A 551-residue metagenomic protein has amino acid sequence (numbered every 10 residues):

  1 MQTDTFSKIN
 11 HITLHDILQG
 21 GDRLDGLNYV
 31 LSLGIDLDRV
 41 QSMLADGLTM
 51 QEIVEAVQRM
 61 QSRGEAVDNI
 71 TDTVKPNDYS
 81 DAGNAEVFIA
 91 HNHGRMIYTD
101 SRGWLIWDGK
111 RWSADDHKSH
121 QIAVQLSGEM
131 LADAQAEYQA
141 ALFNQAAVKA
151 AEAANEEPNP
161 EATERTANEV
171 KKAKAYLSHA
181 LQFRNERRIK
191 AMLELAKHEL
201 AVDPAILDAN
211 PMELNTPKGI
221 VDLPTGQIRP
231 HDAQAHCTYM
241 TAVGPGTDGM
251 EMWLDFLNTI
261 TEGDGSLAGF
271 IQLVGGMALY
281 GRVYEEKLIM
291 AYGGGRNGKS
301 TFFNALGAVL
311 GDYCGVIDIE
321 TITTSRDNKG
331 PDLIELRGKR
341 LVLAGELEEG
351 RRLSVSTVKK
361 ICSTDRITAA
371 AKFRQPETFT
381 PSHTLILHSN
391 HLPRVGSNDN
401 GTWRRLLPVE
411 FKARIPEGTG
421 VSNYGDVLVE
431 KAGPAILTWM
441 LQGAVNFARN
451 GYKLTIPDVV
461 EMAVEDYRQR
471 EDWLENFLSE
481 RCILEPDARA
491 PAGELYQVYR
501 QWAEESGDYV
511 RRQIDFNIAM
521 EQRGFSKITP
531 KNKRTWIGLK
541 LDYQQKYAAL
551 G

Functional and structural regions predicted by a protein language model:
M1-N69, S101-Q135: Modules that initiate DNA replication and primer synthesis
N69-D100, L131, Q139-G551: Feature primarily recognizes SF3-like P-loop helicase cores of small DNA viruses
